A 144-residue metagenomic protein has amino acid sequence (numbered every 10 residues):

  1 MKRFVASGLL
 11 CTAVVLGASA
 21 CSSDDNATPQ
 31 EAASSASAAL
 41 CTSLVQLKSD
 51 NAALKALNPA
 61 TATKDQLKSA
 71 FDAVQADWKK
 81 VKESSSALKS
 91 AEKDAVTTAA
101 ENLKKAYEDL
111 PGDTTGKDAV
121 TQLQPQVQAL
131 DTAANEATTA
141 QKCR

Functional and structural regions predicted by a protein language model:
F4-S7, G17-A32: Bacterial lipoprotein signal-peptidase II cleavage site
V14, S34, A134-E136: Residue-level signal for mature regions of secreted extracellular proteins and peptides
S22, T121-R144: Extracellularly exposed regions in secreted/surface proteins, prominently low-complexity, repeat-rich
D24-D72: Immediate post-signal-peptide N-terminus of mature secreted/exported proteins
A70-Q126, A133: Long, amphipathic, charge-rich alpha-helical segments that form helical bundles/coiled-coils
